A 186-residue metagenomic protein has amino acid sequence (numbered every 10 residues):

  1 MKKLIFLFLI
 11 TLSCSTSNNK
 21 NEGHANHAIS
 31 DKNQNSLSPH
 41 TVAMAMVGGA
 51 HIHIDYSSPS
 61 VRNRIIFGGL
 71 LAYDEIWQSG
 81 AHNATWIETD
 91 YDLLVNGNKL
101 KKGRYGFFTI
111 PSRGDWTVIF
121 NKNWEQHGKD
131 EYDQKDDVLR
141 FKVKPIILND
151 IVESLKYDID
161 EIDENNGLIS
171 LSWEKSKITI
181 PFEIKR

Functional and structural regions predicted by a protein language model:
L4-L12: Sec-dependent N-terminal signal peptides
I10, S58-S60, Y91-L93: Short glycine-rich, polar/acidic loop-and-turn segments at beta strand-coil junctions
S15-E75, W124-R186: Primarily secretory-pathway and cell-envelope proteins
I76-H127: Mid-length scaffold segments of soluble, non-membrane domains
